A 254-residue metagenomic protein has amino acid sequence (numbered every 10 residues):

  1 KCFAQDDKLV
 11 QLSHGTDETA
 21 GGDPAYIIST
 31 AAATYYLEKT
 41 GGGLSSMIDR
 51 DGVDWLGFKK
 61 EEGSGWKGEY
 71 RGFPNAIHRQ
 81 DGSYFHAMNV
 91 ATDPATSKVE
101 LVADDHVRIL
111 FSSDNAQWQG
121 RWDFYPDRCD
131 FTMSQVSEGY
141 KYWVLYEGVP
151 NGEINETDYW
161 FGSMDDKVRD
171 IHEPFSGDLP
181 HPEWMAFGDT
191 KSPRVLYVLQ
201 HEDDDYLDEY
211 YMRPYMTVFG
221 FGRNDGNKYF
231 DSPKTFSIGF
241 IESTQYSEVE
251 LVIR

Functional and structural regions predicted by a protein language model:
V10-A31, A186-R254: Beta-strand-rich recognition/accessory modules
S13-G15, S29-A31, Y36-T40, R50 (+10 more regions): A structural detector for beta-sheet-dominated domains
D23-A95, A103-D105: Acidic-aromatic substrate-binding/catalytic surfaces of carbohydrate-active enzymes
G68-L145: Extended, loop-rich substrate-binding clefts of extracytoplasmic carbohydrate-active enzymes
Q117-D204: Short helix-loop boundary/capping segments
